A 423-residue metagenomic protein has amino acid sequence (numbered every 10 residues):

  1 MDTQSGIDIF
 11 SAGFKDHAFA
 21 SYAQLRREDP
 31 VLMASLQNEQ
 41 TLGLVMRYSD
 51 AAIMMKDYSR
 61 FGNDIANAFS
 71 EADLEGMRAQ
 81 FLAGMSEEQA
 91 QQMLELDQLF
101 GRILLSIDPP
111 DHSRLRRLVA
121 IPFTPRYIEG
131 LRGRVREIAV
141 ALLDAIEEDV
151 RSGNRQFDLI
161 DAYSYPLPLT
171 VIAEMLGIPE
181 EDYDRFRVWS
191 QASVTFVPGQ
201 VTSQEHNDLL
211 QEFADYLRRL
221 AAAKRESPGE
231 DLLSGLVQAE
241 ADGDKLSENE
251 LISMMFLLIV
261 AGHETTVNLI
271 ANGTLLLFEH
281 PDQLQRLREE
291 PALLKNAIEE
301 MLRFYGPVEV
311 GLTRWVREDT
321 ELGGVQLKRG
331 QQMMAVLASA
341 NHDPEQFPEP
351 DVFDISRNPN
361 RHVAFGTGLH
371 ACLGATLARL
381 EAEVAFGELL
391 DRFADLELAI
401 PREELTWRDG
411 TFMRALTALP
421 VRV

Functional and structural regions predicted by a protein language model:
M1-V423: Cytochrome P450
